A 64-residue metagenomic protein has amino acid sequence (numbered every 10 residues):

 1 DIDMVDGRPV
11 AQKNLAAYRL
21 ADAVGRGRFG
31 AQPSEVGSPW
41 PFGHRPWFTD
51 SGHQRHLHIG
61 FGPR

Functional and structural regions predicted by a protein language model:
D3-R64: Catalytic cores and adjacent binding grooves of peptidoglycan-active enzymes
